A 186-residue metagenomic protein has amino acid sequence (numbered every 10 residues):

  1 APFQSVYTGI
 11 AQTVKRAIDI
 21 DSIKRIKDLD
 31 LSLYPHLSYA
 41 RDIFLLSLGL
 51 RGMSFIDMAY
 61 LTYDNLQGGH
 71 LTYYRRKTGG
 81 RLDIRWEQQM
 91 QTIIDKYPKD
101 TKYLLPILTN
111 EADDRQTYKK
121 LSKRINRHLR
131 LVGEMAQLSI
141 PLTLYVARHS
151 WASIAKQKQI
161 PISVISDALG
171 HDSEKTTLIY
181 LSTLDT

Functional and structural regions predicted by a protein language model:
P2-F55: Basic, Lys/Arg- and aromatic-enriched nucleic-acid-binding interface segment
P2-S5, L50, Y60-K96: Conserved tyrosine-mediated DNA breakage-rejoining catalytic core shared by Y-recombinases
G9, A17, R75-G79, L169-T186: Catalytic-site neighborhood detector that most strongly recognizes the C-terminal catalytic loop/helix of tyrosine
A17-K24, E87-S139: Active-site/catalytic core of tyrosine-dependent DNA strand-transfer enzymes
D28-P35, N126-D167: Short, basic (Lys/Arg/His-rich) helix/loop patches that form interaction surfaces in the mid-to-C-terminal regions
L31-Y34, T72-L82, A112-L121, I140-T143: Short, contiguous acidic/charged loop-to-helix segments that flank catalytic cores in large enzymes
I56-D57, V164: Acidic donor-binding helix in nucleotide-sugar-dependent glycosyltransferases
D64-T72, L138-I140, I160-I179: Short, polar N-cap/turn motifs at the start of nucleic acid-interacting alpha helices
